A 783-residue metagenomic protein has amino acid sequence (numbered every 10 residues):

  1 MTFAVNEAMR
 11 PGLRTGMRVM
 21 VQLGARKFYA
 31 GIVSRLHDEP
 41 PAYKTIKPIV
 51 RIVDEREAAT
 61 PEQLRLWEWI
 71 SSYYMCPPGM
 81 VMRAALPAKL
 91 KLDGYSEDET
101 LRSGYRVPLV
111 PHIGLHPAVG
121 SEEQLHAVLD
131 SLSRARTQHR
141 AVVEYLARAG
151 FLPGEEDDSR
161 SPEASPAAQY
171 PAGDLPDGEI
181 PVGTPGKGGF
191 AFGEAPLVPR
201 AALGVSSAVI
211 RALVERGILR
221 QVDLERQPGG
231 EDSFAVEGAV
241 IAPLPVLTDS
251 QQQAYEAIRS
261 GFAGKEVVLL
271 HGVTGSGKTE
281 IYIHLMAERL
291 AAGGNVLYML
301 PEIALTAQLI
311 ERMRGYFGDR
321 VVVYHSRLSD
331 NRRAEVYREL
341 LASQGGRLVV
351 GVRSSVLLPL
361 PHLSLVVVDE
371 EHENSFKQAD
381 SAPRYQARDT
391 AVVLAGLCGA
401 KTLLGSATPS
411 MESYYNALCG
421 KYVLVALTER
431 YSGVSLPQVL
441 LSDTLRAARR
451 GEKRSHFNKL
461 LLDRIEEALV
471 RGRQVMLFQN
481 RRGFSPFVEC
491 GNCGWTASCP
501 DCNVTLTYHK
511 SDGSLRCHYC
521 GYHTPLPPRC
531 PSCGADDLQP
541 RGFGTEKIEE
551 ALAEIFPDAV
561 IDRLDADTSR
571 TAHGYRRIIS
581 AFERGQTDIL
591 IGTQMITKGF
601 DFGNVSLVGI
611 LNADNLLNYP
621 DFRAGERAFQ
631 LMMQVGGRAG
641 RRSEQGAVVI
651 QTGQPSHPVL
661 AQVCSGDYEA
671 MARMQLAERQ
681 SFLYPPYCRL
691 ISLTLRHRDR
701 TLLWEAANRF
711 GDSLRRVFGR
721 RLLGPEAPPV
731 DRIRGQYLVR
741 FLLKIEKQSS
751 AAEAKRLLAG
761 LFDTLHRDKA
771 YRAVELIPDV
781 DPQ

Functional and structural regions predicted by a protein language model:
M1-S406, L418-V434, V717, L742 (+1 more regions): Accessory, non-ATPase domains that flank or precede helicase/AAA+ motor cores in DNA-metabolism machines
R35-H37, L86, D223-E225, Q479-R481 (+4 more regions): A general secondary-structure junction signal
A242-T248, Q252, G264-W704, D712 (+3 more regions): Inter-lobe coupling/hinge segments of SF2-like helicase ATPases
R698-R700, K744-A751: Helix N-cap motif at beta-to-alpha junctions
D712, R716-Y737, L776-D779: A carboxyl-terminal module marker
